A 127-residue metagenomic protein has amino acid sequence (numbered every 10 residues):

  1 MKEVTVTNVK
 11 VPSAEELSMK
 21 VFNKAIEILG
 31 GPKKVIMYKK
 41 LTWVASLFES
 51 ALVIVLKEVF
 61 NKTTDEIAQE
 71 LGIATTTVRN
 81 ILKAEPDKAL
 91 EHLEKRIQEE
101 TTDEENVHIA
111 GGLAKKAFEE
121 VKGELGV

Functional and structural regions predicted by a protein language model:
M1-K20: General nucleic-acid-binding
I28-E49: Short, Lys/Arg-enriched anionic-surface-contact patches
S46-K62: Short, amphipathic alpha-helical "recognition" segments used to contact nucleic acids or chromatin
T63-L71: Short alpha-helical "recognition helix" segments of helix-turn-helix
L82-E85: DNA major-groove recognition helix of helix-turn-helix
E91-V127: Intrinsically disordered, low-complexity basic tails/linkers immediately adjacent to helix-turn-helix/homeobox/MYB/SANT
